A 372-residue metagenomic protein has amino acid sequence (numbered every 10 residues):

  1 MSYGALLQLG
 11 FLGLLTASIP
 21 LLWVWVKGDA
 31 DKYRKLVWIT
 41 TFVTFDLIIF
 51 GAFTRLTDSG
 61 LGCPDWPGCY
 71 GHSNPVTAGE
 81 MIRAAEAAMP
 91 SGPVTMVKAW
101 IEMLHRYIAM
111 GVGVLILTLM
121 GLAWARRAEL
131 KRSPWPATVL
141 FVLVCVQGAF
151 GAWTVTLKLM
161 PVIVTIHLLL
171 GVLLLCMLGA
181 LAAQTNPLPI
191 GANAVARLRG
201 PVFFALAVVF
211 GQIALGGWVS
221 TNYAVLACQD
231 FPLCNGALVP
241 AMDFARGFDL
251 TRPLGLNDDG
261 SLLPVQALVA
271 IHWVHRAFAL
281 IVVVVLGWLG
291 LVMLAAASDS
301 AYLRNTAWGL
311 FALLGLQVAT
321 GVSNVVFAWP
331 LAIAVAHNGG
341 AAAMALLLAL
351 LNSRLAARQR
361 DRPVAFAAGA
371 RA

Functional and structural regions predicted by a protein language model:
M1-A30: Transmembrane alpha-helices
Y3-F11, A99-T118, P161-L174, A270-W288 (+1 more regions): Membrane-interface loop-to-helix entry segments
K32, G121-T138, G290-L310, A370: Membrane-interface helix-loop-helix junctions at transmembrane boundaries of multi-pass membrane enzymes, predominantly
L36-D58, V208-V219: N-terminal signal-anchor transmembrane alpha helix
V43-F50, W135-W153, F204-Q212, N305-V326: Small-polar-interrupted transmembrane alpha-helices in polytopic inner-membrane proteins
F50-C63, V142-L168, V219-D230, V318-A342: Interfacial helix-loop-helix junctions of multi-pass membrane proteins
L56-E102, V225-L268: Extracytosolic (periplasmic/ER-lumenal) interhelical loops and adjacent juxtamembrane/interface segments of multi-pass
A180-R197, P201, L346-A372: A juxtamembrane structural motif centered on a specific transmembrane helix
